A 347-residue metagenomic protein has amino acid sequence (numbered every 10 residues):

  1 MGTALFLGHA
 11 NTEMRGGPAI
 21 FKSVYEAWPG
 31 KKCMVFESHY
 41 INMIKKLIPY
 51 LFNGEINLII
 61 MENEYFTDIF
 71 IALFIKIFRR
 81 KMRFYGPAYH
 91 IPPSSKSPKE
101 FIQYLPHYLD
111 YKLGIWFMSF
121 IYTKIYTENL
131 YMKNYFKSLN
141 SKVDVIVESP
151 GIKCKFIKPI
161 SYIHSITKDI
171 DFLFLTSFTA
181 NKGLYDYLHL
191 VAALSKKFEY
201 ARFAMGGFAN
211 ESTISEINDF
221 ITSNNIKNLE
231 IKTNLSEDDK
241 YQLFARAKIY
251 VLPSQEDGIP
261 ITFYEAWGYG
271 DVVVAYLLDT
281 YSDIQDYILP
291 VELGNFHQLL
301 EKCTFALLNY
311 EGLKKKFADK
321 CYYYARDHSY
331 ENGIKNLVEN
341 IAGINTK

Functional and structural regions predicted by a protein language model:
A19, T179-A193: A conserved mid-protein helix/loop that constitutes part of the nucleotide-sugar donor-binding site
I77-F78, L105-I125, N134, S138-L139: Membrane-proximal helix-turn-helix segments that form the acceptor-binding/catalytic region of lipid-linked
L175, R202-E216, T233: Glycosyltransferase donor-sugar binding loop
S215-L235: Nucleotide-activated donor-binding/catalytic signature segment of Leloir-type glycosyltransferases, i.e., the conserved
Q242-A247: Short alpha-helical donor nucleotide-sugar binding micro-motif in glycosyltransferases
Q255: Aromatic "clamp/platform" in nucleotide-sugar-dependent glycosyltransferases that forms part of the donor/acceptor
V272-A275: Short hydrophobic beta-strand element within catalytic cores of glycosyltransferases and related nucleotide-activated
Y287-H297, F305-E311: Conserved acidic donor-binding segment of nucleotide-sugar-dependent glycosyltransferases
